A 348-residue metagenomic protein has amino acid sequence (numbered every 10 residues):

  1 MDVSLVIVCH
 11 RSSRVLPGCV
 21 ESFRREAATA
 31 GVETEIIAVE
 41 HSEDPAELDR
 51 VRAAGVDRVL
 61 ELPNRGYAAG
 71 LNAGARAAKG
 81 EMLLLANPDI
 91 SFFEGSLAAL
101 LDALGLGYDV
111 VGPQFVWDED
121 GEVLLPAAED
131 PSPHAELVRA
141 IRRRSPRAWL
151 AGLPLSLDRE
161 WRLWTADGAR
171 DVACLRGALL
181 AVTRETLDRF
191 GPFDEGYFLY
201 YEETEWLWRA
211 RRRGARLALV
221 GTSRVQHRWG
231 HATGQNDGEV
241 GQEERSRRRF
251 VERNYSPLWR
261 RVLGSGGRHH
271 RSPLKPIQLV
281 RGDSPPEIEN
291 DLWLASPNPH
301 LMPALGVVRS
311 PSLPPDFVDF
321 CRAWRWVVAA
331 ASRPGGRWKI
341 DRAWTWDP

Functional and structural regions predicted by a protein language model:
S12-A27: Short, well-formed alpha-helical segments that are part of the catalytic scaffolds of diverse glycosyltransferases
F23-P63: Acidic donor-binding segment of Leloir-type glycosyltransferases
L62-A78: Glycine-rich, basic loop-to-helix element that forms the pyrophosphate-binding segment of sugar-nucleotide handling
L83: Short aromatic/hydrophobic "clamp" motif used to bind/position activated sugar donors
F93-A127: Conserved donor NDP-sugar-binding/catalytic core segment of glycosyltransferases
D130-V172: Short, flexible, basic/aromatic active-site loop/helix in glycosyltransferases
T165-G168, A173-S223: A short, conserved alpha-helix in the catalytic core of glycosyltransferases
W208, R212-L279: Active-site-adjacent helix/loop segment of glycosyltransferases that harbors family-specific signature motifs
